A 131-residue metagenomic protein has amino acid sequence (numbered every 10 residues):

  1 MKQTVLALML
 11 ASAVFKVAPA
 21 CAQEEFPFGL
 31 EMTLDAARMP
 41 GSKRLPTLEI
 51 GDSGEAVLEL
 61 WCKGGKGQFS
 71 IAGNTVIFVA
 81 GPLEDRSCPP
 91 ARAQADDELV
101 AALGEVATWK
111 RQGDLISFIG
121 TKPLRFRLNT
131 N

Functional and structural regions predicted by a protein language model:
K2-L8: Sec-dependent signal peptide recognition, specifically the positively charged N-region followed immediately by
Q3, V14-N131: Lipid interaction determinants
